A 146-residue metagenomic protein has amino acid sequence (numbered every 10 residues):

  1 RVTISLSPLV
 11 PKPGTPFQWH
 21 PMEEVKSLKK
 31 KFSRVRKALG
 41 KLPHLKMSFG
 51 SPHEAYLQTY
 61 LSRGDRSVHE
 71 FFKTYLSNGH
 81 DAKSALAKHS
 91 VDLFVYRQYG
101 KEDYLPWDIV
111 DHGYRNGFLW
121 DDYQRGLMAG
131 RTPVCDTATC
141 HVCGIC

Functional and structural regions predicted by a protein language model:
R1-T3, L45: Residue-level recognition of the N-termini of beta-strands and the immediately preceding loop/turn
L6-K12, S51-A55: Active-site-proximal loop/turn and secondary-structure-junction residues that shape catalytic pockets, frequently
L6-S7, G14, E102-W107: Generic secondary-structure boundary/loop-capping signal
P11, K26-L28, S33: Long C-terminal interaction/binding lobes of large macromolecular proteins
P11-K12, W19, W107-H112: Generic structural "secondary-structure junction" signal
G14-T15, F118: Short helix/loop capping segments that flank catalytic or ligand/cofactor-binding pockets
F17-S27, L61-V68: Short secondary-structure boundary/capping segments
F32-C146: Radical SAM enzyme core and accessory elements
